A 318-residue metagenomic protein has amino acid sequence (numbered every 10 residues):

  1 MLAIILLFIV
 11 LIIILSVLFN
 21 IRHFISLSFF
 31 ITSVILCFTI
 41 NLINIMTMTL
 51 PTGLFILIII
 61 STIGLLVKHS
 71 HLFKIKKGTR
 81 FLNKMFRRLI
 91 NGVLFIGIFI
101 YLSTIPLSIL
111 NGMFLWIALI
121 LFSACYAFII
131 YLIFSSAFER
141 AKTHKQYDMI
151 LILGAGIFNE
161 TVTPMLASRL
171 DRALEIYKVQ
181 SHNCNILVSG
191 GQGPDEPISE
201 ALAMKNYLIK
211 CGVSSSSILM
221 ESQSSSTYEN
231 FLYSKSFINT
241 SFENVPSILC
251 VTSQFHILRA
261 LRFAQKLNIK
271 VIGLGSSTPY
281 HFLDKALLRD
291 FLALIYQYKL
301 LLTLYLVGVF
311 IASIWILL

Functional and structural regions predicted by a protein language model:
M1-H144, P246-S247, V251-L318: Extended hydrophobic blocks
L110-L119, S123, I130-I133, F138-A286: A structural signal for short, hydrophobic/glycine-enriched beta-strand patches
